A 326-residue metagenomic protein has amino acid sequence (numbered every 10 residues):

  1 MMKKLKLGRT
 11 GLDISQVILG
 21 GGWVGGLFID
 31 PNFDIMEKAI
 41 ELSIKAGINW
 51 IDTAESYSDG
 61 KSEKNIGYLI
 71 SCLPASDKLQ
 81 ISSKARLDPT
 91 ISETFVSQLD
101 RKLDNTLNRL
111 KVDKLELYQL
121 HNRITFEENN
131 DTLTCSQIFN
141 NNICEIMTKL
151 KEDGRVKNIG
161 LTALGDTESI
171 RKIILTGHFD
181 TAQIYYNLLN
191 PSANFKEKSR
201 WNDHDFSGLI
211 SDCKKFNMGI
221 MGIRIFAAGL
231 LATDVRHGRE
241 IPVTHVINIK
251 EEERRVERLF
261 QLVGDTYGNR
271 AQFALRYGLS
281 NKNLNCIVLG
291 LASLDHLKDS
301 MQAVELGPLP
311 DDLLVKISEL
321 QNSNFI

Functional and structural regions predicted by a protein language model:
M1-L79: N-terminal binding-site loop/beta-alpha segment at the start of enzyme catalytic domains that lines or forms
M2-T10, K64-L73, L99-L110, S169-L175 (+1 more regions): Short amphipathic alpha-helices and their capping/turn segments at secondary-structure boundaries
L7, L19, I51, I66 (+9 more regions): Conserved, mostly hydrophobic/aromatic
G22-D34, A85-S97, T132: Active-site mouth loops of central-metabolism enzymes
D30-S43, T94-R109, G165-I173, A274: Short, acidic/polar
L73-S97, L120-I124: Structural motif corresponding to the early beta-alpha repeats
Q98-Q119, K149, D153: CE4/NodB-like, metal-dependent polysaccharide N-deacetylase domain that modifies extracellular/periplasmic N-acetylated
R123-I326: Beta/alpha (TIM)-barrel catalytic core signal, keyed to glycine-rich beta->alpha loops juxtaposed to Asp/Glu that bind
